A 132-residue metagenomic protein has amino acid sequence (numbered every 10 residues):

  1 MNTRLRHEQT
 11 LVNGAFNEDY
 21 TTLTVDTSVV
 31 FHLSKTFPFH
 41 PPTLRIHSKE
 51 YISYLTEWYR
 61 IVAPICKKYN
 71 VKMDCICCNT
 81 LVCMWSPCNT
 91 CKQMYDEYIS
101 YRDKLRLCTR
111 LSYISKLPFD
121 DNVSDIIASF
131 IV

Functional and structural regions predicted by a protein language model:
M1-V132: UBC/E2-like fold recognition across ubiquitin and ubiquitin-like conjugation systems, capturing catalytically active
